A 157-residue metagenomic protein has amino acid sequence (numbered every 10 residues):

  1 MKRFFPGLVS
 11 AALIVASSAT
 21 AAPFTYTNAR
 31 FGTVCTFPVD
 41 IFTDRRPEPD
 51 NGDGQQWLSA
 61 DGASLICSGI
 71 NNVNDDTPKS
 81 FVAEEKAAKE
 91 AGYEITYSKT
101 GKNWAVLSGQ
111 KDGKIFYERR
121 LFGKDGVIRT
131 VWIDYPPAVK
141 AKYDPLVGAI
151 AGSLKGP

Functional and structural regions predicted by a protein language model:
M1-F4: Positively charged n-region of N-terminal signal peptides that target proteins for export
G7-A16: Bacterial N-terminal signal peptides
S17-A21: Sec/Tat signal peptide C-region and signal peptidase I cleavage site
A22-N51, S153-L154: N-terminal "mature-domain start" segment
R46-P145: Conserved polar/disulfide-associated segments of primarily extracytoplasmic proteins
P145-G156: Short, low-complexity, Pro/Ser/Thr/Gly-rich segments in the mature regions of secreted, periplasmic
